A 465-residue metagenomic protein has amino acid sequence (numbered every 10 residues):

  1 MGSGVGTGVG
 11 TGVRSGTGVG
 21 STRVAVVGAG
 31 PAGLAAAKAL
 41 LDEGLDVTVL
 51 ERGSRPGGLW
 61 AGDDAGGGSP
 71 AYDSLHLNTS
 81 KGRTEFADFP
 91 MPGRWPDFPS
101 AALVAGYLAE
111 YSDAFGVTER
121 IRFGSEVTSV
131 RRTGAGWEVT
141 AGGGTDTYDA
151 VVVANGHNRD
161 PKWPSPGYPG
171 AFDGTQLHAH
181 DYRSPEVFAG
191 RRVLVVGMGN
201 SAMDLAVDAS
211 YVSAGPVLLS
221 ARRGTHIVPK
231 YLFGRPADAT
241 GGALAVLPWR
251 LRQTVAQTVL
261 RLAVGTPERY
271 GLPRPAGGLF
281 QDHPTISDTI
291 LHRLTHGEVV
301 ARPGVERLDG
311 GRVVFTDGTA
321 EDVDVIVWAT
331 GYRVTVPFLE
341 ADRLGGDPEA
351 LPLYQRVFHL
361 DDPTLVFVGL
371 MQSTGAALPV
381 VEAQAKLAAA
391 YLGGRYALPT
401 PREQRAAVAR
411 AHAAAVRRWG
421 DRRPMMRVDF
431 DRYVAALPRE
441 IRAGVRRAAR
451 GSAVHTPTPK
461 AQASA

Functional and structural regions predicted by a protein language model:
G2, G18-S74, E85, P90-Y231 (+2 more regions): Flavin (primarily FAD) cofactor-binding/catalytic cores of flavoenzymes
S3-T17: Long, intrinsically disordered low-complexity tandem-repeat segments
H76-T79: Flexible "cap/lid" subdomain of the alpha/beta-hydrolase fold that forms the substrate-access gate
A409-V416: Long alpha-helical segments found as membrane-embedded helices
